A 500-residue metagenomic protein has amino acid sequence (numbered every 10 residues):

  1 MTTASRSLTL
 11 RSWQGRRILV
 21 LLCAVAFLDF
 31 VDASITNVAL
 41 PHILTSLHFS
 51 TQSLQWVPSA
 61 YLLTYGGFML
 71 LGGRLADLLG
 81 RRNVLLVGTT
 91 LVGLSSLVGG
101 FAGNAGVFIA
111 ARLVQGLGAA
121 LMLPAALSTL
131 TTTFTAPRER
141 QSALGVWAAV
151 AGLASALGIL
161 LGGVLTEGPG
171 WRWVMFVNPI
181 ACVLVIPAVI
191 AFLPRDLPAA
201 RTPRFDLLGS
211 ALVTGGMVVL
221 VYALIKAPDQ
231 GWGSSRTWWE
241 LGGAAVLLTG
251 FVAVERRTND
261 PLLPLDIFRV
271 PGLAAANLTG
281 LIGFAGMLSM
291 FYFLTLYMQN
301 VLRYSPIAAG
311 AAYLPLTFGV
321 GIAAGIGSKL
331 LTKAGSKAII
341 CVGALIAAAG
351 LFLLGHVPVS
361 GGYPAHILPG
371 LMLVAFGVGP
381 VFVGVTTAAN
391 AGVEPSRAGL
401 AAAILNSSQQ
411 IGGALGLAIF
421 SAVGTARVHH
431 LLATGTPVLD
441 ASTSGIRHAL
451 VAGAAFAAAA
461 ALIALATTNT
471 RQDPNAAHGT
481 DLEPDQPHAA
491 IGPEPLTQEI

Functional and structural regions predicted by a protein language model:
M1-Q14, A199, T467-I500: Intrinsic disorder in cytosolic terminal tails and internal cytosolic loops of multi-pass membrane transporters
T2-A191, I326-G327, A334, I340 (+5 more regions): Transmembrane-helix bundle of Major Facilitator Superfamily
L8-T9, R138, I186-T214, R256-A274 (+3 more regions): Flexible interhelical linker loops that connect adjacent transmembrane helices in multi-pass membrane transporters
I18-V38, S210, S235-L247, A253-L431 (+2 more regions): 12-transmembrane solute porter fold
Q52, D77-L78, G100-G103, V164-R172 (+7 more regions): Membrane-helix boundary and inter-helical linker elements of multi-pass secondary transporters
S53, G106-V114, P169-V177, P203-D206 (+4 more regions): Interfacial loop-to-helix junctions that mark the boundaries of transmembrane helices in multi-pass membrane
A149, L153-P169, V218, Y222 (+2 more regions): A gly/Pro-rich, aromatic-decorated transmembrane alpha-helix motif that marks the paired, flexible gating helices
P179-P198, T214-K226, G243-T258, A460-T470: C-terminal membrane-cytosol helix-exit motif in multi-pass small-molecule transporters
